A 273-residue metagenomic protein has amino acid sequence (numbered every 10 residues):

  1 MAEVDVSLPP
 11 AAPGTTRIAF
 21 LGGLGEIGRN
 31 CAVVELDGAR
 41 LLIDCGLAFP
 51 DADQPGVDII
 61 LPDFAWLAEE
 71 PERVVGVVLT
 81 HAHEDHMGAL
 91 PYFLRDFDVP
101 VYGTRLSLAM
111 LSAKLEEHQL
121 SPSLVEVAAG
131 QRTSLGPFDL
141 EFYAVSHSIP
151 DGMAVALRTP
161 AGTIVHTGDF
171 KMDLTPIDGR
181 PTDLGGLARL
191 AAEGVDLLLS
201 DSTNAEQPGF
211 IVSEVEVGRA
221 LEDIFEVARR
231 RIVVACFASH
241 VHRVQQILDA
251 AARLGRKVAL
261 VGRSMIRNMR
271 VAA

Functional and structural regions predicted by a protein language model:
A2-V78, H83-A273: His/Asp/Glu-rich metal-coordinating catalytic cores of metallo-dependent phosphodiesterases/hydrolases acting on
